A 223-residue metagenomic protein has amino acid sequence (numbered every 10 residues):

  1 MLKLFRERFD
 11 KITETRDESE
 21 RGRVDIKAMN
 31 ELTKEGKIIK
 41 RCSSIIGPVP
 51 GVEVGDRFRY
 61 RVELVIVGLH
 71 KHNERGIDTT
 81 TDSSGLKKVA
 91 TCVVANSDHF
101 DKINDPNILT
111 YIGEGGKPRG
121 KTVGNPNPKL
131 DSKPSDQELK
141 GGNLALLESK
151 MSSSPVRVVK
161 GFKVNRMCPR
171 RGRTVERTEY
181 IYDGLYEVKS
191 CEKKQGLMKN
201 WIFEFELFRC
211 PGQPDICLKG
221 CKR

Functional and structural regions predicted by a protein language model:
M1-R223: Epigenetic methyl-mark regulator signature
